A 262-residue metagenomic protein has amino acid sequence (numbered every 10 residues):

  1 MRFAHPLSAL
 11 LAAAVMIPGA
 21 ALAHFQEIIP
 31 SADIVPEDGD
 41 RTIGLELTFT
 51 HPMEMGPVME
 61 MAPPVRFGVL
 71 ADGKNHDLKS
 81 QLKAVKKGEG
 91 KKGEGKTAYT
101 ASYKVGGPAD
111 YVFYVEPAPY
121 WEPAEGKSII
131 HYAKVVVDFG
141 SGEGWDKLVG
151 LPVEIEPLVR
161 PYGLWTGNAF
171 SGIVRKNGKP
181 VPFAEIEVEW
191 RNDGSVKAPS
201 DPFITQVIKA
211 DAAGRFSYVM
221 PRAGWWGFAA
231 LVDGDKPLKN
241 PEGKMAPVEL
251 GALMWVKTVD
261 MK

Functional and structural regions predicted by a protein language model:
I17-A23: Sec/Tat signal peptide C-region and signal peptidase I cleavage site
H24-G44, G126-A184, W190-G194, E242-K262: Beta-strand-rich domain onsets/edges
F49-P57: Short amphipathic, basic-aromatic surface patches that mediate peripheral association with negatively charged
E54, A118-E125, G234-N240: Short acidic/polar inter-strand loop motif in beta-rich domains
P57-R66, K179-I186: Short flexible loop/turn segments that cap and initiate beta-strands
T100-Y103, A213-V219: Short, surface-exposed beta-strand/beta-hairpin micro-motifs centered on an aromatic residue
A101, G107-W121, W226-V232: Short, aromatic- and glycine-rich surface loops/edge beta-strands on solvent-exposed regions
S195-A213: Short, acidic Ser/Thr/Gly-rich low-complexity loop/linker segments typical of extracellular and cell-surface proteins
